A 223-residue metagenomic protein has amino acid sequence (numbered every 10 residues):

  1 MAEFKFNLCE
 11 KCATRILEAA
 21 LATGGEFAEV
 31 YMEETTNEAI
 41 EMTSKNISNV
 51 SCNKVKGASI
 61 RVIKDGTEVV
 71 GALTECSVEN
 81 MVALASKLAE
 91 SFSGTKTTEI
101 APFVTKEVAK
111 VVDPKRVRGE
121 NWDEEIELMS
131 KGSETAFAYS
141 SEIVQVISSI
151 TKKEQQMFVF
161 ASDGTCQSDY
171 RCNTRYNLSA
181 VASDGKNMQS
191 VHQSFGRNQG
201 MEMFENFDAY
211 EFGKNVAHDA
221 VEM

Functional and structural regions predicted by a protein language model:
M1-M223: Active-site bordering "gate/hinge" segments that shape substrate access to catalytic or cofactor-binding pockets
